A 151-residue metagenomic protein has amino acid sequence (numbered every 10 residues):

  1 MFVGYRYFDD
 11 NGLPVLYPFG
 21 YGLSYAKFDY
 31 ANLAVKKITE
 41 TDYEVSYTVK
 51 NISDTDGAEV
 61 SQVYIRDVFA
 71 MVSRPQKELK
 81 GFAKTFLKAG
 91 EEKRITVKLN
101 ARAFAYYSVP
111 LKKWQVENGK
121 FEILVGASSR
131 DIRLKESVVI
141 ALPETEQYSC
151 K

Functional and structural regions predicted by a protein language model:
M1-A58, Y64-R66, K84, N118 (+3 more regions): Secreted, periplasmic, or luminal enzymes acting at the cell surface/secretory milieu
R6-N11, V63-R66, S73-P75, V97 (+2 more regions): Alpha-helical context
D42-E44, E92-T96, R133-K135: Intrinsic-disorder/low-complexity, polar/charged segments enriched in Ser/Thr/Lys/Arg/Asp/Glu/Gln
D56-V63, P75, Y107-P110: Short, hydrophobic/aromatic beta-strand segments
M71-V109: Intrinsically disordered, low-complexity Pro/Gly/Ser/Thr-rich segments with frequent PxxP/GP/PP motifs and embedded
E78, E136-V138: Short, glycine/charged-enriched secondary-structure capping and boundary segments
K98-A127: Short, surface-exposed ligand- or partner-binding patches at beta-edge/loop junctions that are enriched in aromatics
